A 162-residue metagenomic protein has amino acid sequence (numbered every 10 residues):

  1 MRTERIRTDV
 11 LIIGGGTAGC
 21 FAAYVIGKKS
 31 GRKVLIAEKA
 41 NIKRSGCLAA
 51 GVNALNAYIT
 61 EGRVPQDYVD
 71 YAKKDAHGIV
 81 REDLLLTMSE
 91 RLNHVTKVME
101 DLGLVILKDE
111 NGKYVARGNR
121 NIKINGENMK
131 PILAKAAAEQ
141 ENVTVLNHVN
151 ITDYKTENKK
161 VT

Functional and structural regions predicted by a protein language model:
M1-R7: A short, basic/flexible loop-to-alpha-helix module at the beginning of a structural domain
R2, K39-D153, E157: Conserved N-terminal/central alpha/beta ligand/cofactor-binding core
R7-D9, H148: Phosphate-coordination loops involved in phosphoryl transfer and adenosine-cofactor binding
D9-I36: N-terminal Rossmann-like FAD-binding beta1-loop-alpha1 element of flavoenzymes
K159-T162: Short, hydrophobic/aromatic-rich segments at coil-to-beta transitions
